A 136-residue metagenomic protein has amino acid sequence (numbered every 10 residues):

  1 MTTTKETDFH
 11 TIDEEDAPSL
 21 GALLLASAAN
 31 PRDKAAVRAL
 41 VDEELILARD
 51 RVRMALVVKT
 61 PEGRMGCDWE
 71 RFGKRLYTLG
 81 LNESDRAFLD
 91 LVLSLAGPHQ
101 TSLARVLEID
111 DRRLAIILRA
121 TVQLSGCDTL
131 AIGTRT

Functional and structural regions predicted by a protein language model:
M1-L81, R86-D90, G97-T136: Extended, charge-biased low-complexity segments that typically form long amphipathic alpha-helices/coiled-coils
